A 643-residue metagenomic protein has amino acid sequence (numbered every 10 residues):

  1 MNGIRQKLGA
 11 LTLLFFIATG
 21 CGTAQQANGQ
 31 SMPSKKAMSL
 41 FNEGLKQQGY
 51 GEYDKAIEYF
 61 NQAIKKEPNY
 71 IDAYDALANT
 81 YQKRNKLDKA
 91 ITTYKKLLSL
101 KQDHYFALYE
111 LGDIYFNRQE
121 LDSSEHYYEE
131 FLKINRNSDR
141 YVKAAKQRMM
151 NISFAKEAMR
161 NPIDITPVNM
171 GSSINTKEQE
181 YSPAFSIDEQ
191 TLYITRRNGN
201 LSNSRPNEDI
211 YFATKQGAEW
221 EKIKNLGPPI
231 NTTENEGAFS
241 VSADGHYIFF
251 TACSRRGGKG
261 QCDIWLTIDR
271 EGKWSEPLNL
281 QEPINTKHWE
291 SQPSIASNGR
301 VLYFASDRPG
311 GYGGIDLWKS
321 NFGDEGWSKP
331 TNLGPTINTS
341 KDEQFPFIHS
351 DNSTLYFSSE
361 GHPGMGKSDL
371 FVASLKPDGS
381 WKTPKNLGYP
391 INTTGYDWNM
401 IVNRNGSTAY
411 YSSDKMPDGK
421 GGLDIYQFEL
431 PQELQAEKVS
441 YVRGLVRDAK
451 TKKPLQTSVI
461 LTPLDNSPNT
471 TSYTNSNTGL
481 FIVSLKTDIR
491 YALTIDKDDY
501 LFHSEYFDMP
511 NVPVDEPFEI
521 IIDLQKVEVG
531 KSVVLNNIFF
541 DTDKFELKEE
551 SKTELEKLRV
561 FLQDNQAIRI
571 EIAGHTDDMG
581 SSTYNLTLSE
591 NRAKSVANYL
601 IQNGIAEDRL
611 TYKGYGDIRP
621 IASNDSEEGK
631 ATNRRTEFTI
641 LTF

Functional and structural regions predicted by a protein language model:
K35-K66, N79: Alpha-helical segment of the N-proximal tetratricopeptide repeat
M38, A76, K83, D103 (+9 more regions): Short, conserved micro-motifs composed of acidic
F41, E528-Q566, T576-Y584, D608: Short, solvent-exposed beta-strand/turn patches at coil↔beta or beta↔helix junctions that act as interaction loops
Q62-K65, K96-S99, K133: Conserved structural position within tetratricopeptide repeats
S359, P363-G366, A573-F643: Periplasmic OmpA-like peptidoglycan-binding domain that tethers envelope proteins to the cell wall
P463-L480: Short, acidic Ser/Thr/Gly-rich low-complexity loop/linker segments typical of extracellular and cell-surface proteins
I489-D499: A short, solvent-exposed beta-strand micro-motif common in secreted/extracellular proteins
